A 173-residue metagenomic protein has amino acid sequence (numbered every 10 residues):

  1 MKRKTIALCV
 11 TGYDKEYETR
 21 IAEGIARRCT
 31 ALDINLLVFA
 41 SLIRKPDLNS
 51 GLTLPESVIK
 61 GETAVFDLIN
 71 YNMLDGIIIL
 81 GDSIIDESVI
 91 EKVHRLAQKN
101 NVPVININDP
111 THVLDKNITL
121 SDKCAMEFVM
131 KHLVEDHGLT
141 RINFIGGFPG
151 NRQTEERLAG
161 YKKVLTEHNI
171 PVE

Functional and structural regions predicted by a protein language model:
M1-E173: Bacterial carbohydrate/catabolite-sensing allosteric modules
